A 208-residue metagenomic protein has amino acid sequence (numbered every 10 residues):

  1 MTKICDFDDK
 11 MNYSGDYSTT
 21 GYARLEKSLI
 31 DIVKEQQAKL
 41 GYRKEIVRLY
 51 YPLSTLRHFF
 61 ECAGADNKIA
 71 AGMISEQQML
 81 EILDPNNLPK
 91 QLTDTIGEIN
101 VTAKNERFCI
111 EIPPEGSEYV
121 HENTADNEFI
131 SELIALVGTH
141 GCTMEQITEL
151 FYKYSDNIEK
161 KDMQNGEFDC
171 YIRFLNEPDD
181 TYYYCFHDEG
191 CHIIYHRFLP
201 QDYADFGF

Functional and structural regions predicted by a protein language model:
F7-T20, E81-T124, G166-C170, F174-E177 (+1 more regions): Charged low-complexity interaction tracts in eukaryotic proteins
D8-L49, F59, A135: Positively charged, polyanion-binding regions of nucleic-acid-associated proteins
Y13-S28, Y51, I74, N87 (+4 more regions): Alpha-helix boundary/N-cap detector
S28-D31, E132-N157: Short, non-transmembrane alpha-helical segments in secretory-pathway proteins
V47, R57-N100: Charge-enriched amphipathic alpha-helical scaffolds
L49-F59, D169-F174: Amphipathic alpha-helical segments that form the core helices of the histone-fold
T143, E149-Y184: A cross-family detector of function-defining hotspots
P178-F208: Intrinsically disordered, low-complexity regulatory segments enriched in Ser/Thr/Pro and charged residues
